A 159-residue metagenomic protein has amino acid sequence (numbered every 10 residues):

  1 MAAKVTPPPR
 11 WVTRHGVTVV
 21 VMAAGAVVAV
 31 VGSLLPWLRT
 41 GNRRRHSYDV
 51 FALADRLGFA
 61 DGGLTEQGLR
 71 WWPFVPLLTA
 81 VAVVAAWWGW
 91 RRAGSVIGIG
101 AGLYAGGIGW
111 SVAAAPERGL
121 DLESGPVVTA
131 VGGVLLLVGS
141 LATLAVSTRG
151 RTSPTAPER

Functional and structural regions predicted by a protein language model:
A2-R159: Compact integral membrane and secretory-pathway proteins
